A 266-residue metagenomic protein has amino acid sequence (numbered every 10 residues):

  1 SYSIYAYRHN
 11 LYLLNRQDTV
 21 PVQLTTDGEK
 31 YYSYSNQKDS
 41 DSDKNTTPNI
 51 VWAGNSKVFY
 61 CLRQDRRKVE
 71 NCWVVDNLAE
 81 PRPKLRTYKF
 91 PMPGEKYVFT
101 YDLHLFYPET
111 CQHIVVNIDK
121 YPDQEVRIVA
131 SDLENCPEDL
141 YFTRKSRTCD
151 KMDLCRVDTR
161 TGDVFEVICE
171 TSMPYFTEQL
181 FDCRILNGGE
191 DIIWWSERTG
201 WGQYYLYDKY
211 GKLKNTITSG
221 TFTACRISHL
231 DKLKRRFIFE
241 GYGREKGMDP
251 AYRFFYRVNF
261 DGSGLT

Functional and structural regions predicted by a protein language model:
S1-Y31, Y121-D123, V129: A conserved hydrophobic secondary-structure block that centers on an alpha-helix together with its immediately flanking
Y2-N10, N15-R16, P48-V51, Y60-R66 (+9 more regions): Beta-strand C-termini and the immediately following turn/loop, strongest in propeller blades
N10-Y12, D102-H104, D153-C155, Q203-Y205 (+1 more regions): A short loop-to-beta-strand structural motif that recurs across blades of beta-propeller domains
R16-T19, Y107-C111, T159-G162, D208-K212 (+1 more regions): Short loop/turn segments that connect beta-strands within beta-propeller blades
V20-E29, I114-N117, V164-T171, K214-S219 (+1 more regions): Beta-propeller fold detector
L24-I50, C61-V115: Predominantly five- to eight-bladed beta-propeller fold
K30-N45, Y121-R127, S172-L180, G220-I227: Short glycine-/Asp-/Thr-/Trp-enriched loop segments that recur within the blades of beta-propeller repeat domains
N36-N55, T100-D102, R127-L133, Q179-E190: Signature of short aromatic-glycine-proline-rich micro-motifs recurring in repeat-based ectodomains
